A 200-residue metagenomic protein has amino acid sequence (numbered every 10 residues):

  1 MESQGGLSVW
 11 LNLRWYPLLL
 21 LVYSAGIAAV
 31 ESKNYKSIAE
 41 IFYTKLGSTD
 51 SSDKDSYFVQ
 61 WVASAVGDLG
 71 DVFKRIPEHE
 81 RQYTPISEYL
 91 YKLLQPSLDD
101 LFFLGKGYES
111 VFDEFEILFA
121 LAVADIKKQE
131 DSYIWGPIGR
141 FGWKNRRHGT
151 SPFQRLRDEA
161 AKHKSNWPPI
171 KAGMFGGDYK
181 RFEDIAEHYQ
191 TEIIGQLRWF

Functional and structural regions predicted by a protein language model:
M1-F200: Long, low-complexity, intrinsically disordered terminal regions
